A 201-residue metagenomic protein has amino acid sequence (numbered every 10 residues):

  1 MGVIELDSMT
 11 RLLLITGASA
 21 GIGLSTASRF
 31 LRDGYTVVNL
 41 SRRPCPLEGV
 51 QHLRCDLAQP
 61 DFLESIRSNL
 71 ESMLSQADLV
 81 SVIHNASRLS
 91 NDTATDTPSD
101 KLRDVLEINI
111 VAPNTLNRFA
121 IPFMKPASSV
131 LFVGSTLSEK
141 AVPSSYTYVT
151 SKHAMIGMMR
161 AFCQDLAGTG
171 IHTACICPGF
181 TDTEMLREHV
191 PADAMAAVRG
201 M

Functional and structural regions predicted by a protein language model:
S19, A27: N-terminal Rossmann NAD(P)H-binding glycine-rich loop of SDR-like oxidoreductase domains
N85-S90: Conserved NAD(P)H cofactor-binding loop of Rossmann-fold oxidoreductase domains
T93-T95, K101-D104, M195-V198: Substrate-binding pocket helix/loop in short-chain dehydrogenase/reductase
T97, A141-T150, A161, H189: Active-site loop-to-helix junction immediately N-terminal to the catalytic Tyr of the SDR YXXXK motif in Rossmann-fold
N117, S151-K152: Active-site helix of classical SDR
P122, Q164-D165: Alpha-helical segment proximal to the catalytic Tyr-Lys
S135: Residue(s) in the substrate-gating loop at a strand-loop-helix junction that position the organic substrate next
